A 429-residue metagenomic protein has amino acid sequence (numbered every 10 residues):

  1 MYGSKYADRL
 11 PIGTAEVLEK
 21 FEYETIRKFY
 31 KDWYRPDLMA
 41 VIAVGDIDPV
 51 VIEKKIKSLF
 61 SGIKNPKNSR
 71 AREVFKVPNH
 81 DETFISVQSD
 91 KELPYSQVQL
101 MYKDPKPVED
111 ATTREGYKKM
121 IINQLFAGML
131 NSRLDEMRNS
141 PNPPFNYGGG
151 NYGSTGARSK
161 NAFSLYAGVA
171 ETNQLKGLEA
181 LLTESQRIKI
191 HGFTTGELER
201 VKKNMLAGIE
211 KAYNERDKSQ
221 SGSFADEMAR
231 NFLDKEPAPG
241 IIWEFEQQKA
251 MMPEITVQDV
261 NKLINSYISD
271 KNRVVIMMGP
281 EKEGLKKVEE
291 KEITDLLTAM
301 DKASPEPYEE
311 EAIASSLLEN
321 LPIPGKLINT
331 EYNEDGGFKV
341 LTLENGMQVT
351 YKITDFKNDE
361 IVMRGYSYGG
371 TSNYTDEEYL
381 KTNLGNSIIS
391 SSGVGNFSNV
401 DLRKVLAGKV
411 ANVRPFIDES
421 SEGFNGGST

Functional and structural regions predicted by a protein language model:
M1-E16, L38-V44, P94-K118, L134-E254 (+3 more regions): M16 family metallopeptidases and their MPP-like homologs
L18-E22: Short, charged, amphipathic alpha-helices and their helix-cap/turn boundaries
A40, D48-G116, M120-D135, P143 (+3 more regions): Proteolytic maturation boundary segments
